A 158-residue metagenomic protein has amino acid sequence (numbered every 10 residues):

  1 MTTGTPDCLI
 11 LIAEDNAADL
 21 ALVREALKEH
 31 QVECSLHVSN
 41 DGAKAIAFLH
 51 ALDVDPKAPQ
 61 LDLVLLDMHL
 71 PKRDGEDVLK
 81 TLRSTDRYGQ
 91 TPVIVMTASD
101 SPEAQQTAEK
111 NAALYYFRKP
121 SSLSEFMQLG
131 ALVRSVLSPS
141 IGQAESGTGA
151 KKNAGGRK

Functional and structural regions predicted by a protein language model:
D7-A18, V23-L27: Conserved acidic segment of CheY-like receiver
R24, V38-L63: Acidic, metal-coordinating helix/loop segments flanking the phosphotransfer/catalytic sites of two-component signaling
V38, L70-R73, K110: Residue-level signal for the "D+5" position in two-component response regulator receiver
D62, L66-D67, T97: Active-site residues of response regulator receiver
L66, P71, S101: The feature encodes the CheY-like receiver
L114: Short, glycine/charged-rich "phosphate-handling" switch motifs in NTP-dependent and phosphotransfer domains
S121-V133: C-terminal output helix
